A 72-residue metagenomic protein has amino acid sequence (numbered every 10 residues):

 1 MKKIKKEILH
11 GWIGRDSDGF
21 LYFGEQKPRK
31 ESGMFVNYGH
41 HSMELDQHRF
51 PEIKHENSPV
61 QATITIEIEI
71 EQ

Functional and structural regions predicted by a protein language model:
M1-K5: Propeptides and adjacent flexible N-terminal/non-core segments of secreted, proteolytically processed extracellular
K6-F20: Amphipathic alpha-helical oligomerization segments
G19-K30, I53: Short, surface-exposed terminal/edge motifs of secreted or surface/virion proteins that either
S32-Q72: Low-complexity intrinsically disordered segments
